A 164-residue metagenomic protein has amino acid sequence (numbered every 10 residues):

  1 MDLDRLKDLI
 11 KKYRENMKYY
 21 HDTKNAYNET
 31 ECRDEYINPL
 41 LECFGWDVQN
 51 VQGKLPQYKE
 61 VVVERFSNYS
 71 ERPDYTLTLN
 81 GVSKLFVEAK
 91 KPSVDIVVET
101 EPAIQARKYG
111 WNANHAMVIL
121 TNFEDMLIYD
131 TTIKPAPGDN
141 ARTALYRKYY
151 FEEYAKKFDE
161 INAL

Functional and structural regions predicted by a protein language model:
M1-M117, I128-A163: A short, conserved, highly charged catalytic patch centered on acidic carboxylates
F123: Carbohydrate-associated surface elements
